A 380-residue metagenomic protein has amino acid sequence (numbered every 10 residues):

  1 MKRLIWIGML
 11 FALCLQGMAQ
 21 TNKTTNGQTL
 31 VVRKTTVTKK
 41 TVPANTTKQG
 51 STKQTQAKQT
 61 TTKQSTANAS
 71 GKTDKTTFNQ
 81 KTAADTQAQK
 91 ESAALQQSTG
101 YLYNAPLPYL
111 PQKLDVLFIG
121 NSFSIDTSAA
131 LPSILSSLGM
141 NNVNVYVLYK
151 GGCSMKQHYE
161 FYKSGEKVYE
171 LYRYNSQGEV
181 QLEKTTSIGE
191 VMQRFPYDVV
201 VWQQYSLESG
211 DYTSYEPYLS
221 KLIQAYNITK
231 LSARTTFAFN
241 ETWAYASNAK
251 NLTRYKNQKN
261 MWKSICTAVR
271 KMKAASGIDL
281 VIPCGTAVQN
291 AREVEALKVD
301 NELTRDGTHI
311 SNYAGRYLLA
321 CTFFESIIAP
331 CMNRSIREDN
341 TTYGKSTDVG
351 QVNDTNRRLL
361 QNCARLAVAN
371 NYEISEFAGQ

Functional and structural regions predicted by a protein language model:
L4-L13: Sec-dependent N-terminal signal peptides
M18-P106: Sec-dependent signal peptide cleavage junction
K72-Y162: Serine-esterase "nucleophile elbow" of acetyl-processing enzymes
P108-F118, D198-S206, G344: Acidic/histidine-rich, surface-exposed loop or edge segments in extracytoplasmic proteins
D126-E216: Conserved SGNH/GDSL esterase-like catalytic core that processes O-acyl groups on lipids and polysaccharides
T185-Y313, E325: Alpha-helical cap/lid subdomain in secreted, periplasmic, or secretory-pathway luminal O-acyl-processing enzymes
G307-Q380: Conserved catalytic region of serine esterases and O-acyltransferases that act on ester linkages in lipids
